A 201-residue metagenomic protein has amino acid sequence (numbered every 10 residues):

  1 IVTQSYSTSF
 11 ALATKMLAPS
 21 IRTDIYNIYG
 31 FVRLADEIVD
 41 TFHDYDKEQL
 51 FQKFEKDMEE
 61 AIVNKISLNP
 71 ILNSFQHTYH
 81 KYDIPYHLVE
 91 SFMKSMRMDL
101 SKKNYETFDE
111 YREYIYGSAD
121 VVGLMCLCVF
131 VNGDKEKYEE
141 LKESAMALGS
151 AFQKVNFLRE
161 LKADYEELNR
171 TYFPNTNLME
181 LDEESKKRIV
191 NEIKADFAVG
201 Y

Functional and structural regions predicted by a protein language model:
I1-Y201: Acidic catalytic motifs of isoprenoid enzymes
